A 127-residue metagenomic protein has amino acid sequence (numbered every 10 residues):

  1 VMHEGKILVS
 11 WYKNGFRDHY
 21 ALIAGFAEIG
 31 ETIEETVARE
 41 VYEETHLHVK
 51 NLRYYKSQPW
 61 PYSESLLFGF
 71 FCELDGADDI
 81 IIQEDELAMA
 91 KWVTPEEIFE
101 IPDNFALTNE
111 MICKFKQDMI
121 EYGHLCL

Functional and structural regions predicted by a protein language model:
V1-L22, F26-A27, H48-V49, C72-G76: N-terminal strand-loop-strand
Y12-K13, S57-P59: An acidic- and aromatic-residue-enriched active-site/binding cleft used to recognize and process polar
F16-Y20, E84-L127: Nudix hydrolase/Nudix homology domain
L22-Y55, F70: The catalytic Nudix box helix
V49, L66, L74, E86-M89: A broad structural signal for short, well-ordered beta-strand segments within beta-sheet-rich domains
Y54-S57, W92: Hydrophobic/anchoring residues in structured secondary elements
Q58-I81: Active-site-adjacent beta-strand/loop module that shapes the phosphate/pyrophosphate-binding cleft
